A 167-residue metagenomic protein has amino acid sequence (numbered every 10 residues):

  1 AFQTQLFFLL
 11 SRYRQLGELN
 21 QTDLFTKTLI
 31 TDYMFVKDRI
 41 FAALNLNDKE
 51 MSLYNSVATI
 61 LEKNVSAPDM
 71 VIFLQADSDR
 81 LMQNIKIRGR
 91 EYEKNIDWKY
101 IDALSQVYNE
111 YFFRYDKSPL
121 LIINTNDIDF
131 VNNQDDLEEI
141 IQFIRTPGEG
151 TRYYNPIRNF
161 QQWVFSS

Functional and structural regions predicted by a protein language model:
A1-T59: ATP-dependent small-molecule kinase phosphotransfer cores that center on conserved nucleotide phosphate-binding segments
E18-L24, K63-A67, F113: Conserved catalytic network of the ASCE P-loop NTPase/AAA+ motor domain
Q21, N45-L46, M51, I101 (+2 more regions): Short capping/connector residues at structural and topological boundaries
T26-K27, P68, K117-P119: A generic structural signal for alpha->beta connector loops
T31, M70-I72, L121-I123: Hydrophobic/aromatic beta-strand patches that form the interior of the parallel beta-sheet core in alpha/beta enzyme
F35-V36, A76-R80, T125-F130: Short, internal active-site loops enriched in acidic
D38-V107: A glycine- and Lys/Arg-enriched "phosphate-lid" helix/loop adjacent to the NTP-binding pocket of small-molecule kinases
K86-Y92, D102-S167: NTP-dependent small-molecule kinase module
